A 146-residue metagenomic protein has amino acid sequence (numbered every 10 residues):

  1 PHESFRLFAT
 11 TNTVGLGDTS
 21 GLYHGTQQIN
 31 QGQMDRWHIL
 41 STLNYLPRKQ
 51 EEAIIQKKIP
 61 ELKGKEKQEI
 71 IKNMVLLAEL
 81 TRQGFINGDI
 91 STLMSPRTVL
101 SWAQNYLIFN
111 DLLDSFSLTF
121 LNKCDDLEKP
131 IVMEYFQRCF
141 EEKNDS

Functional and structural regions predicted by a protein language model:
P1-S146: C-terminal regulatory/interaction module of P-loop NTP-utilizing enzymes
